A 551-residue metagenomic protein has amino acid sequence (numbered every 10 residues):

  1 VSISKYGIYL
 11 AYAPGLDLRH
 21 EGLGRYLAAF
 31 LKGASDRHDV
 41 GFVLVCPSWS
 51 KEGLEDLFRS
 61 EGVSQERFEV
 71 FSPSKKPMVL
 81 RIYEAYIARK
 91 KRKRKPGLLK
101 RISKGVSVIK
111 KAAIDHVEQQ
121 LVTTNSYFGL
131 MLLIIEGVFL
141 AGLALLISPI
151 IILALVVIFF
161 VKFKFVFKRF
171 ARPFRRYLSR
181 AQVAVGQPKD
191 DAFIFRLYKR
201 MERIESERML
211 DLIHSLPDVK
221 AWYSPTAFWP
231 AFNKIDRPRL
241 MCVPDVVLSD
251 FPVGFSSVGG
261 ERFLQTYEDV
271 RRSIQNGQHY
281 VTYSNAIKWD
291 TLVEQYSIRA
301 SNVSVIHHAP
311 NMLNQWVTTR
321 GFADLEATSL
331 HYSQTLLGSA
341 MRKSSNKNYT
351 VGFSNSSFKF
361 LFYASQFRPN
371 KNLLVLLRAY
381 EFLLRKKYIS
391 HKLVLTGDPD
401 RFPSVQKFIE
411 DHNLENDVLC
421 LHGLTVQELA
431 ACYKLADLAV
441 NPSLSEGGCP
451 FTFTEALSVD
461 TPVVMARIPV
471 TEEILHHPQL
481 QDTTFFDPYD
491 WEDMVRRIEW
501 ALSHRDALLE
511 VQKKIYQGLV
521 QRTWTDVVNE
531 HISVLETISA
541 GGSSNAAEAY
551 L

Functional and structural regions predicted by a protein language model:
V1-L551: Carbohydrate transferase catalytic cores enriched for Leloir-type hexosyltransferases
